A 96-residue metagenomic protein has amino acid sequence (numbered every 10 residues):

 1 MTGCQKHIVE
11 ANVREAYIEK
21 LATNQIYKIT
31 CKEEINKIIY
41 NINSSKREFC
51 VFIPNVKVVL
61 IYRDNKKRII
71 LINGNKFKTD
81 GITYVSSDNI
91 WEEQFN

Functional and structural regions predicted by a protein language model:
T2-N96: Function-determining sites in protein domains
